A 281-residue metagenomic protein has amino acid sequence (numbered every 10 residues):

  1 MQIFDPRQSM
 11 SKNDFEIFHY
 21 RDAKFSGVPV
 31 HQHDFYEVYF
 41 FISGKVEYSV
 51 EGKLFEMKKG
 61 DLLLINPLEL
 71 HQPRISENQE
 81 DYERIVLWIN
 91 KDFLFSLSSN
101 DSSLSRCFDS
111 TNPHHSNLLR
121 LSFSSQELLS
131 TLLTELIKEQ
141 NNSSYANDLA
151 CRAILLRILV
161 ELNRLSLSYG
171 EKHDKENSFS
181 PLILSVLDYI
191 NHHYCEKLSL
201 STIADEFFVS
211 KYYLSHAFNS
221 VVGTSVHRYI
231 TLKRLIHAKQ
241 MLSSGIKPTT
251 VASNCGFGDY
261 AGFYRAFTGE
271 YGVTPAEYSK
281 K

Functional and structural regions predicted by a protein language model:
M1-R21, L70, R74-N141, R164-Y169: A hydrophobic/aromatic-rich effector-binding and dimerization subdomain of bacterial HTH-type transcriptional regulators
I17-H33: Conserved short histidine dyad/triad with adjacent acidic residue
A23-F25, K59-G60, L68, N90: Tight coil/turn sites that cap or link beta-strands
H31-Y48, L64: Short, conserved beta-strand element in jelly-roll/cupin
G52-N66: Short acidic-glycine-tyrosine-enriched beta hairpin
H115-S125, Q140-H192, E196, S201-F207 (+2 more regions): Short, Lys/Arg-enriched, Trp-marked, Pro/Gly-tolerant hinge/linker segments that flank
L136, I190-H193, M241-L242: Short helix-to-turn junction characteristic of helix-turn-helix DNA-binding domains, especially the helix
E161-R164, Y189-L235, I246, A252-K281: Basic/polar phosphate-binding segments, predominantly the helix-turn-helix DNA-binding elements of transcriptional
